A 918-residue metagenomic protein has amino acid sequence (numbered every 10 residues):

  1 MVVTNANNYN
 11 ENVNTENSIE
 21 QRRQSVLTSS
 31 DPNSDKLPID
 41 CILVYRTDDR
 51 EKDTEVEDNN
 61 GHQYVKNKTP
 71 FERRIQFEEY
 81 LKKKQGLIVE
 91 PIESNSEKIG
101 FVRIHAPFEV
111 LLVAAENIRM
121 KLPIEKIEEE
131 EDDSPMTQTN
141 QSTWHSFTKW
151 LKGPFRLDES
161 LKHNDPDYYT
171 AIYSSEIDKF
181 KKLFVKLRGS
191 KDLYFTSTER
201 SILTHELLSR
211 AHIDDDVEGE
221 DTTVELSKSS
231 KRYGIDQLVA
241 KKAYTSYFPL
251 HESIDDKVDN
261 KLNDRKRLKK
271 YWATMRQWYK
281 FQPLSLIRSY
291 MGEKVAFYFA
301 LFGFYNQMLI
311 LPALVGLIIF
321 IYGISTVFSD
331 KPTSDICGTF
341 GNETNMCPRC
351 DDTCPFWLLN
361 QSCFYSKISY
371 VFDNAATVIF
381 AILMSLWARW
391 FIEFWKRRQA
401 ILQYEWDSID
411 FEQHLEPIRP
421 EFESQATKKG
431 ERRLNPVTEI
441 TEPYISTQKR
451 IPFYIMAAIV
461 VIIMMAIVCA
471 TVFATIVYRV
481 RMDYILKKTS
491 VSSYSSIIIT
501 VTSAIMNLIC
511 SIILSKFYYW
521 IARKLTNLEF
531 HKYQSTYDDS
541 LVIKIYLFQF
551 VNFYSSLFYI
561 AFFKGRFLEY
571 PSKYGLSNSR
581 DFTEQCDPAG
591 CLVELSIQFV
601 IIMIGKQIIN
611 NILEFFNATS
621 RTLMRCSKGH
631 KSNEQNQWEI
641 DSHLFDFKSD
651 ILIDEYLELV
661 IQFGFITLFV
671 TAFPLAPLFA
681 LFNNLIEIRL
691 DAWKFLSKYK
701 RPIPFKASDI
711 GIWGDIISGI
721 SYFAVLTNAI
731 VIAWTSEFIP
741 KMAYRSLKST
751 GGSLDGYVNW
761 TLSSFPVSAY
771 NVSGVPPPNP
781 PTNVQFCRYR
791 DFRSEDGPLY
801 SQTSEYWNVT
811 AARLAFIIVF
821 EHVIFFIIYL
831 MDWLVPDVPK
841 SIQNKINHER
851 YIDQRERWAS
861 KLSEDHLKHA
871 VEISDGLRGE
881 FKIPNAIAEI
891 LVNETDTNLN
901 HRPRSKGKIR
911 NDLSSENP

Functional and structural regions predicted by a protein language model:
V2-P918: Intrinsically disordered cytosolic tails
